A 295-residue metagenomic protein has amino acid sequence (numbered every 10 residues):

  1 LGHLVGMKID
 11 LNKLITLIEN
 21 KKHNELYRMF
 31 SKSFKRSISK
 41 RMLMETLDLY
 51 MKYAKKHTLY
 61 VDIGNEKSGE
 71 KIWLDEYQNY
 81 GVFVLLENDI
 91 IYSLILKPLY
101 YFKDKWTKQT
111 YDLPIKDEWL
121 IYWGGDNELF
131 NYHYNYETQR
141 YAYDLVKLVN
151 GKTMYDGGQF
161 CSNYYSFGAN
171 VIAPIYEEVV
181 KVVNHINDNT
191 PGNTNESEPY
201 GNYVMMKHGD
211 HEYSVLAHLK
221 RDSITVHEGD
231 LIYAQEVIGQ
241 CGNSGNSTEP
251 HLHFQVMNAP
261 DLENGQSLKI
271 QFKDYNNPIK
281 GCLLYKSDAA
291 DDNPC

Functional and structural regions predicted by a protein language model:
L1-N20: Short, low-complexity N-terminal intrinsically disordered segments enriched in polar/charged residues
L17, N24-G64: Short solvent-exposed beta->alpha transition segments
D62-Q109: Exposed beta-sheet edge and beta->alpha loop/turn motif
W106-K108, K116, T138-A142, S166-G168 (+2 more regions): Extracytoplasmic
I121, D230-L284: Conserved, short, structured surface segments that act as functional micro-motifs
S166, Y176-K220: Zn2+-dependent peptidoglycan hydrolase active-site motif and core
E212-Q235: Short histidine-centered loop motifs in beta-beta connectors
Y285-A290: Conserved small/polar residues in nucleotide/adenosyl-binding loops
